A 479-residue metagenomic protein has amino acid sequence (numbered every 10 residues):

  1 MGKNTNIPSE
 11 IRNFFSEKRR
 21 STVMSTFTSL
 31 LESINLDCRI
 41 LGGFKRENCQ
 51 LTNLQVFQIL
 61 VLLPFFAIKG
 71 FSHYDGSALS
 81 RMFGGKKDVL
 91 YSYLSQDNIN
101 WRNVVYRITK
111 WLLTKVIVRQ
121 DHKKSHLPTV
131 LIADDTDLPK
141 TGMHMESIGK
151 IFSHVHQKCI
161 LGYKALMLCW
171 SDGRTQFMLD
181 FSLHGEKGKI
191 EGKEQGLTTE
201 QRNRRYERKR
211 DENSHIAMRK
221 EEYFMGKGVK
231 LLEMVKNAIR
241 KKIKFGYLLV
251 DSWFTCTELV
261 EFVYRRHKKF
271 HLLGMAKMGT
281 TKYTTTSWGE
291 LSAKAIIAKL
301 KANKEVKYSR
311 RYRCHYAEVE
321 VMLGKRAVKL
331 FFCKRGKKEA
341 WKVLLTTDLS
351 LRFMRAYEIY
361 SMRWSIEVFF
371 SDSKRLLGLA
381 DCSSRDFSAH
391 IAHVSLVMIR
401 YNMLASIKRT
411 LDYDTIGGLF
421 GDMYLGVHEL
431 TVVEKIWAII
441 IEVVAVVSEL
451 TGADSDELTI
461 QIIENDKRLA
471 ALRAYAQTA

Functional and structural regions predicted by a protein language model:
M1-L51, F66, R81-M82, G185 (+7 more regions): A short, flexible helix-boundary coil/loop motif
C38-L113, D172, F177, L231-S252 (+5 more regions): Short, positively charged, Gly/Tyr-enriched micro-motifs that form contact patches at catalytic or ligand/partner
I40-K45, Q96-E200, C314-A317: Active-site-proximal, Lys/Arg-enriched surface segment that forms a nucleic-acid-binding/basic interface patch
I59, A340-W364: Extended, non-catalytic structural segments that build the interaction scaffolds of large macromolecular assemblies
A67-S72, D88-S92, V155-F245, K329-V343: Electropositive, glycine- and tryptophan-enriched low-complexity nucleic-acid-binding patches
A133-D137, F353-S384: Short amphipathic alpha-helical "interface-anchor" segments enriched in bulky aromatics
H267-T281: Acidic, His- and aromatic-enriched active-site or binding-groove loops in soluble protein domains that engage sugars
